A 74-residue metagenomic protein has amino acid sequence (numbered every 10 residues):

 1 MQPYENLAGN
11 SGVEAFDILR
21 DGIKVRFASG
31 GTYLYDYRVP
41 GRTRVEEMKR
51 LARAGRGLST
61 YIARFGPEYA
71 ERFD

Functional and structural regions predicted by a protein language model:
M1-D74: A charge-rich, low-complexity, intrinsically flexible signal that marks solvent-exposed coils, linkers, repeats
